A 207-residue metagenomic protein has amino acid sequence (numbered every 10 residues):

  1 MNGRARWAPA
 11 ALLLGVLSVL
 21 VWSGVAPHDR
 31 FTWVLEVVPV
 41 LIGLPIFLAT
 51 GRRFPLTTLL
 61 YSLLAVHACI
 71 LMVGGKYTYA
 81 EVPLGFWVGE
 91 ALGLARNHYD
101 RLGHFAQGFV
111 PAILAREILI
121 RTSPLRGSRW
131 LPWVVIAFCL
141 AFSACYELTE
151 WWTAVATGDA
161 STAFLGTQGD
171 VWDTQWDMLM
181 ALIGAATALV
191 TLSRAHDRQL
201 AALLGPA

Functional and structural regions predicted by a protein language model:
M1-L14: N-terminal membrane topogenic signal
G15-F109: "…centered on the first transmembrane helix and the immediately adjacent amphipathic helix/loop
D29-W33, L84-G85, Y99, S143-A186: Interfacial helix-loop-helix junctions of multi-pass membrane proteins
V37, F105, F109, E117 (+2 more regions): Catalytic glutamate of the conserved HExxH
I42-G51, A106-S123, V155-D159, M178-A195: Membrane-interfacial alpha-helical segments at the cytosolic side of multi-pass membrane proteins
V66, A112-R116, F142-C145: Alpha-helical transmembrane segments of polytopic integral membrane proteins, especially the permease/helical cores
S123-L140: Internal alpha-helical transmembrane segments of multi-pass membrane proteins
S193-L203: Membrane-interface capping segments at transmembrane-helix boundaries
